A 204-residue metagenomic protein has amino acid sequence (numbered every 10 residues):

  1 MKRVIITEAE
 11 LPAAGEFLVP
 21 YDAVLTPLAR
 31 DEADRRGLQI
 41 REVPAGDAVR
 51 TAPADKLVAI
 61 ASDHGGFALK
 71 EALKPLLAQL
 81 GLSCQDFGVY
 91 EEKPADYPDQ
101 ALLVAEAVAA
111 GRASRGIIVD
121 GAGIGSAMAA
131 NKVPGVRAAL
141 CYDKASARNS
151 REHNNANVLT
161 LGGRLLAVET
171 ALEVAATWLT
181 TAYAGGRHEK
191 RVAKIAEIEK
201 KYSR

Functional and structural regions predicted by a protein language model:
M1-P75, Q79, S83-Q85: Intrinsic disorder
E10-L11, A48-A54, V108-R112, L140 (+2 more regions): Solvent-exposed alpha-helices and their adjacent loops that cap or buttress functional pockets in soluble metabolic
G15-F17, L38-Q39, L57-A59, S114-I118 (+2 more regions): Structural motif
P20-Y21, R41-P44, G88, L140-D143 (+2 more regions): Short beta->alpha connector loops at strand-helix junctions that form conserved, small/polar/Pro-enriched
A59-G66, D143-R204: C-terminal binding/interaction regions
S83-P94: A short beta-strand-loop structural module common to alpha/beta enzyme folds
A95-R115: N-terminal small/polar loop signature for handling phosphorylated ligands or for N-terminal nucleophile
I118-V136: Compact, glycine-rich, soluble single-domain proteins
